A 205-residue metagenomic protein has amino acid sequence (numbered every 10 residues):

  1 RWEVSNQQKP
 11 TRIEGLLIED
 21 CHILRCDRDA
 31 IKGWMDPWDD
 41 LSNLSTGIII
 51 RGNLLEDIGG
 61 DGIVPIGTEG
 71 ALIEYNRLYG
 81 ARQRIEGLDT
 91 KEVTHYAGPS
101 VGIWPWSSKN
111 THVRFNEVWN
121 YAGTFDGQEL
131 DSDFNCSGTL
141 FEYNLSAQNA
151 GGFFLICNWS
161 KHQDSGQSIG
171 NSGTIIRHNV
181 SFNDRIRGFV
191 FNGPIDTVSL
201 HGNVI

Functional and structural regions predicted by a protein language model:
R1-G15, L24-I48, E56-I205: Glycine- and acidic/polar-rich repeat regions and solenoidal domains
I18-E19: Beta-solenoid repeat scaffold
